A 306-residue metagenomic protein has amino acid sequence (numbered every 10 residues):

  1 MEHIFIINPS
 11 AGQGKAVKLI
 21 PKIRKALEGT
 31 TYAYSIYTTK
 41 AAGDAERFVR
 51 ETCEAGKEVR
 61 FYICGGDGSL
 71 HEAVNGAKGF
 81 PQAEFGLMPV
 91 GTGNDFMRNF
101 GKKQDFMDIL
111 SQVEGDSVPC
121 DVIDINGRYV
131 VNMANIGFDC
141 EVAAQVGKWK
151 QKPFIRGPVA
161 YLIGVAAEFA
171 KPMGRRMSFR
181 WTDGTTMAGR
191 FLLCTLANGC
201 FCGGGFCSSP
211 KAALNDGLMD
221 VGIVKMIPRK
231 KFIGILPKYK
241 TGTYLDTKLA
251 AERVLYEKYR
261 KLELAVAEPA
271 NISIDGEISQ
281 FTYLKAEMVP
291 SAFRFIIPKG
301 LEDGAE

Functional and structural regions predicted by a protein language model:
M1-F61, M107, E302, E306: ATP/NTP phosphate-donor binding region
P9, C64-G66, V90: Glycine-rich beta-strand-to-loop/alpha-helix junction loops that act as flexible
S69-F80: Short Gly/Thr/Asp-enriched flexible loops that form oxyanion-binding sites at enzyme active sites
G79-L192: Catalytic core of DAGKc-family lipid kinases
D139, T195-S209, I278: Glycine-rich phosphate/pyrophosphate-binding beta-alpha loops
K150-A160, G204, P210-K231: Gly/Ser/Thr-rich active-site loops/lids in small-molecule metabolic enzymes that frequently grip phosphoryl groups
M173-R175, R190-L192, N215-D220, R260-L262: A generic structural signal for short beta-strands and their flanking turns/coil linkers
W181-D183, A188, A213, I223-E306: ATP/nucleoside-binding phosphotransfer catalytic cores, i.e., glycine-rich phosphate-binding loops
